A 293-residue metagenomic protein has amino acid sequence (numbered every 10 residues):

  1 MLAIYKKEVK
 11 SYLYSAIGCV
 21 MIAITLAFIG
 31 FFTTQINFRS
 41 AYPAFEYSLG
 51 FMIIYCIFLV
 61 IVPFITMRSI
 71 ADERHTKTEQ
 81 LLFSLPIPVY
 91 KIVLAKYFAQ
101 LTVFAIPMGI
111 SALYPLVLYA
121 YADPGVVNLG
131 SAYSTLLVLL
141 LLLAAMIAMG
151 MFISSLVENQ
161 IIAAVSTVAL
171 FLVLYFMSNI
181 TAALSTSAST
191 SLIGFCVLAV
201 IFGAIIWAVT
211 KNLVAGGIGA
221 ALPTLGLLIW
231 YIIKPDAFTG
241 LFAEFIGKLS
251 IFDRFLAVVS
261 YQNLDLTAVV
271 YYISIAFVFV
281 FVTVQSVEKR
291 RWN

Functional and structural regions predicted by a protein language model:
M1-D72, L113, I205-K211, G219 (+2 more regions): Hydrophobic alpha-helical transmembrane segments
C19, Y90, Q160-I161, T267: Residues that define the loop-to-transmembrane-helix transition and helix capping in multi-pass membrane transporters
I29-I57, A95, A99-T167, Y175-T186: Secretory targeting signals
M52-Y55, T135-L140, S189-V200, G217-I218 (+1 more regions): Alpha-helical transmembrane segments of polytopic membrane proteins
I65-F83, Y97: Transmembrane helix boundary and interhelical loop/hinge segments in multi-pass membrane proteins
K77-T78, Q100-L101, V287: A hydrophobic, multi-pass inner-membrane permease signature
Q160-V258: Transmembrane helix segments
